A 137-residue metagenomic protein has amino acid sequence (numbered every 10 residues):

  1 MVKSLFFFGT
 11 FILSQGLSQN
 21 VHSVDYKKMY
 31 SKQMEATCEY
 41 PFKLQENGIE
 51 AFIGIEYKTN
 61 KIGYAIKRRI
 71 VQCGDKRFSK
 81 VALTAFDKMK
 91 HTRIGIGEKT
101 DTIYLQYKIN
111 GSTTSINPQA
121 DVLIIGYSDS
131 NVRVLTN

Functional and structural regions predicted by a protein language model:
M1-V24: Bacterial Sec-dependent N-terminal signal peptides
T10, Q15, N47, I62 (+1 more regions): A generic structural signal for short, solvent-exposed coil/turn residues that cap or connect secondary-structure
V21-E56, F78-D121, T136: Short proline/glycine- and basic residue-enriched helix-capping loop/turn segments at helix->loop/beta transitions
Y30-S31, Y64-A65, I70-S79: Short glycine/proline-centered loop/turn elements that form peptide/ligand docking sites
L123-N137: Short, low-complexity, Pro/Ser/Thr/Gly-rich segments in the mature regions of secreted, periplasmic
